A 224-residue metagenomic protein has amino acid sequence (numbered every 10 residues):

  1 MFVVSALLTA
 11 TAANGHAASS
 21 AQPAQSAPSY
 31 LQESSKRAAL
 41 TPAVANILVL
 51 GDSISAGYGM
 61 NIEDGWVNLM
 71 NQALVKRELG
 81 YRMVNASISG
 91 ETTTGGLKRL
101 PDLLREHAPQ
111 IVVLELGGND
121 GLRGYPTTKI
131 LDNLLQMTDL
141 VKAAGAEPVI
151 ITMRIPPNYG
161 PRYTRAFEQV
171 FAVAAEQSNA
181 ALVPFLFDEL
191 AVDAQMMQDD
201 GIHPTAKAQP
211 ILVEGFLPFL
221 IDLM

Functional and structural regions predicted by a protein language model:
M1-A10: Bacterial N-terminal signal peptides
F2-V3, P23, A43: Detector for intrinsically disordered, low-structure N-terminal pre-sequences
V4-S5, N61, E214, D222: N-terminal non-cleavable signal-anchor helices
S5-A6, S29, L114: Intrinsic-disorder/low-complexity peptide segments enriched for small residues
T9-Q32: Signal peptide processing junction and immediate N-terminal pro/mature segment of secreted/exported proteins
A27-S89, R99-A108: Serine-esterase "nucleophile elbow" of acetyl-processing enzymes
I54-G57, N61, S87-E91, N119-G121 (+1 more regions): Short histidine/acidic/glycine/proline-rich micro-motifs that form metal- and phosphate-coordinating active-site loops
L79, G95-M224: Alpha-helical cap/lid subdomain in secreted, periplasmic, or secretory-pathway luminal O-acyl-processing enzymes
